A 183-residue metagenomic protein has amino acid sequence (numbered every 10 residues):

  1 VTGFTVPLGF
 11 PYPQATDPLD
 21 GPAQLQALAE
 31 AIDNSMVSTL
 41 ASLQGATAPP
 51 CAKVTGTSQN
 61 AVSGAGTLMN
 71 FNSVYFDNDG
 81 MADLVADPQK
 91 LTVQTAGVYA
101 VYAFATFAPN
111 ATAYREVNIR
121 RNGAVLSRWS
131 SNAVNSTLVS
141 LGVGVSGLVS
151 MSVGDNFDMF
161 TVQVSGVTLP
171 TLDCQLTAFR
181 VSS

Functional and structural regions predicted by a protein language model:
V1-Q44: Extracellular "spike/adhesin" assembly and maturation modules and analogous cytosolic coiled-coil scaffolds
Q26, A41-S183: Extracellular jelly-roll beta-sandwich "head" domains, especially the C-terminal globular C1q domain
